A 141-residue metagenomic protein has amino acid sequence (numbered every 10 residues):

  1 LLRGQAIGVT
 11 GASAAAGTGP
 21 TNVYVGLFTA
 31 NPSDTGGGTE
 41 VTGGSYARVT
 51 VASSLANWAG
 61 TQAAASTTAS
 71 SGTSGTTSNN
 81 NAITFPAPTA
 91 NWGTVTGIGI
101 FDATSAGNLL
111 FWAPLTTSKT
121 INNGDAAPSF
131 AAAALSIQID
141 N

Functional and structural regions predicted by a protein language model:
L1-I98, D102-N141: Small cysteine-rich, disulfide-bonded extracellular modules of the LU/uPAR three-finger superfamily and closely related
